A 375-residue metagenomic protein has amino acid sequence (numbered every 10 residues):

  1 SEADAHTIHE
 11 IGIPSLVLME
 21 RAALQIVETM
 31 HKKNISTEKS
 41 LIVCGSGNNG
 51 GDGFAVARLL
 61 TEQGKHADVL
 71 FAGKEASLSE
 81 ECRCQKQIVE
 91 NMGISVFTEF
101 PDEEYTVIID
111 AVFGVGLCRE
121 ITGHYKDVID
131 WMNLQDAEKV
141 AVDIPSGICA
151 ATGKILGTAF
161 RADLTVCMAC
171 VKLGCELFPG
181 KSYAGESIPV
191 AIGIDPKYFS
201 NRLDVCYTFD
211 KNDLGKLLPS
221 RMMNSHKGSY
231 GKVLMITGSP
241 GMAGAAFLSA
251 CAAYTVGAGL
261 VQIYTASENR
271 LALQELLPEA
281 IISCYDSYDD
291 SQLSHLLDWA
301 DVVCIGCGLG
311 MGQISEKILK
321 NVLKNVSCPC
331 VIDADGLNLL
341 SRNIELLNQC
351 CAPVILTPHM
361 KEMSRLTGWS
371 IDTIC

Functional and structural regions predicted by a protein language model:
S1-D68, S79, C175-C330, A334 (+1 more regions): Small-residue (G/A/S/T)-rich helix-start motifs and N-terminal tracts that mark the onset
A55-L134, L271-S283, S291-W299: N-terminal small/polar loop signature for handling phosphorylated ligands or for N-terminal nucleophile
H66-G73, H124-P145, K324-S341: Short, acidic/small-residue loops that bind anionic groups at enzyme active sites
Y105-V107, V112-D204: Internal gly/pro-rich beta-alpha loop/helix module that stabilizes soluble enzyme cofactors or their anionic handles
